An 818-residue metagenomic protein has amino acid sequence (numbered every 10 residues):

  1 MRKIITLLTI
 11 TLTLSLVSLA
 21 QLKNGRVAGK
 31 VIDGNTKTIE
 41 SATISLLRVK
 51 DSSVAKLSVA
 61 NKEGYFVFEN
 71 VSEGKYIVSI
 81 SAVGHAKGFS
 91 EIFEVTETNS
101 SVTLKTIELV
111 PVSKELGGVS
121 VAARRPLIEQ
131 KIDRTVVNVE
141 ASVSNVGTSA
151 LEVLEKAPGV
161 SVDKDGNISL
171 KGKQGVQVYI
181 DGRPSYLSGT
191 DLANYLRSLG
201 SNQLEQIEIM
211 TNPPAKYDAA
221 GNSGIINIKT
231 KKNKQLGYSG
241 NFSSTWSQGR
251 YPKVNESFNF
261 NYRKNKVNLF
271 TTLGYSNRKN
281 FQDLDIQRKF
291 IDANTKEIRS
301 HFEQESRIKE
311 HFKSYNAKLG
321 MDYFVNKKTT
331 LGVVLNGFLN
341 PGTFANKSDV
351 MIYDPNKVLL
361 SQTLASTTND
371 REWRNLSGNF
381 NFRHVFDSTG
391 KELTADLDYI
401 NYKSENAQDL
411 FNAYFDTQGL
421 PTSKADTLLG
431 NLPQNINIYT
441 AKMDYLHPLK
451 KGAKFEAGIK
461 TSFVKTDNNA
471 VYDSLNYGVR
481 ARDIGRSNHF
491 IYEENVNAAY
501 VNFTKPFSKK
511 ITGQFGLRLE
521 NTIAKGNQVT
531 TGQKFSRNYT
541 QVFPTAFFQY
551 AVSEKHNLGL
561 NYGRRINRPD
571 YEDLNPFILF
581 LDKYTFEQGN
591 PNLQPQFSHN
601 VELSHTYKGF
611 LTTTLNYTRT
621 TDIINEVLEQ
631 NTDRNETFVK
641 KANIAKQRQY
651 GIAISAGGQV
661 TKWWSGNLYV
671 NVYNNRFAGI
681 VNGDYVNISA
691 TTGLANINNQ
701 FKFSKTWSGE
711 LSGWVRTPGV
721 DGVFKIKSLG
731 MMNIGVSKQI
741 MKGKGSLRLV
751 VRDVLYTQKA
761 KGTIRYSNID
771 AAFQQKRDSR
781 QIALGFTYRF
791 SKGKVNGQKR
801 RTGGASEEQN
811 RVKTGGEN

Functional and structural regions predicted by a protein language model:
I32, K37, T43-L47, S81-V83 (+6 more regions): Short, acidic, small-residue-rich periplasmic hinge/interaction motif at the N-terminus of Gram-negative outer-membrane
L47-S53, K75, S79-E94: A short, solvent-exposed loop/turn motif at the edges and junctions of modular extracellular/periplasmic domains
V49-Y65: Short, acidic Ser/Thr/Gly-rich low-complexity loop/linker segments typical of extracellular and cell-surface proteins
T106-E108, A150-L151, L192-N194, I209 (+2 more regions): N-terminal periplasmic accessory domains that precede and gate Gram-negative outer-membrane beta-barrel machines
R183-T211: Short acidic/polar hinge/loop motifs at secondary-structure boundaries that mediate gating or recognition
I228-S244, D283, E303, S314-G320 (+12 more regions): Surface-exposed extracellular loop regions of Gram-negative outer-membrane beta-barrel proteins
L429-G430, I438-K442, R482-N488, E493 (+4 more regions): Outer membrane beta-barrel strand-and-loop segments of large Gram-negative receptors, especially TonB-dependent
I523-A524, E554-N600, L615-N635, V754-S767: Surface-exposed extracellular loop regions of Gram-negative outer-membrane beta-barrel proteins, predominantly
